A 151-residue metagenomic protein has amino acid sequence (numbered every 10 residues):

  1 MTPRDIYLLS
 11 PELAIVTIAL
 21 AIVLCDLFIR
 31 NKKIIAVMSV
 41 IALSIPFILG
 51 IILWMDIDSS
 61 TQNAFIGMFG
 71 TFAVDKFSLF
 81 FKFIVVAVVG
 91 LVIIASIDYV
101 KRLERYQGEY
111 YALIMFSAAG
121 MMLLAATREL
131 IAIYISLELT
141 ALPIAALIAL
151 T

Functional and structural regions predicted by a protein language model:
M1-T151: Alpha-helical transmembrane segments of multi-pass membrane proteins predominantly involved in bioenergetics
